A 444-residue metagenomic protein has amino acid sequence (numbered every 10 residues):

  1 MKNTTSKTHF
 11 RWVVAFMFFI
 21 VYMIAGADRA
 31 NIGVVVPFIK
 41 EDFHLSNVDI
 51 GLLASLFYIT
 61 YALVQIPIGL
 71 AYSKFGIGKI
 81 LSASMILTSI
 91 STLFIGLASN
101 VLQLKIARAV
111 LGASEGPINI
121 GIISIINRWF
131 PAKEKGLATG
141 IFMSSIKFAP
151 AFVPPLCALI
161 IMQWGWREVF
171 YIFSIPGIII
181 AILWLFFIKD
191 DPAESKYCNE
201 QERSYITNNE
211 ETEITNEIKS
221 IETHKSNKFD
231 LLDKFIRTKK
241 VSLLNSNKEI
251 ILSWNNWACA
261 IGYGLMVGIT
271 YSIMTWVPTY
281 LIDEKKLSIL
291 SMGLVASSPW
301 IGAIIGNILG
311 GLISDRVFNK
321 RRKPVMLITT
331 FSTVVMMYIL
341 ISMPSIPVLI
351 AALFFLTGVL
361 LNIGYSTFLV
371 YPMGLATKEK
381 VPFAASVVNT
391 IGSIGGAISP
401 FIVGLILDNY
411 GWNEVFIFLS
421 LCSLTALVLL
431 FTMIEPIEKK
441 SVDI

Functional and structural regions predicted by a protein language model:
I32-G33, S246-I308, Y365, L369: Extracytoplasmic gate region of multi-pass secondary transporters
H44, G76, L97-Q103, S114 (+4 more regions): Helix-breaking motifs and short loop linkers at transmembrane-helix boundaries and internal kinks in secondary membrane
L63-L102: Conserved MFS/SLC helix-loop-helix module at the cytosolic interface between two early adjacent transmembrane helices
V64-G76, I308-K320, L407-D408: Helix-to-loop junctions at the C-terminal end of transmembrane segments in multipass secondary transporters
K74-M85, D315-T330: Cytoplasmic membrane-interface "Motif A"-like loop-to-helix N-cap segments of 12-TM Major Facilitator Superfamily
A107-I146: Cytoplasmic helix-loop-helix junction between adjacent transmembrane helices in 12-TM secondary transporters
F142-S195: Helix-loop-helix hairpin linking two adjacent transmembrane segments in secondary transporters
K320-F368: C-terminal transmembrane helical hairpin of 12-TM major facilitator-type secondary transporters
